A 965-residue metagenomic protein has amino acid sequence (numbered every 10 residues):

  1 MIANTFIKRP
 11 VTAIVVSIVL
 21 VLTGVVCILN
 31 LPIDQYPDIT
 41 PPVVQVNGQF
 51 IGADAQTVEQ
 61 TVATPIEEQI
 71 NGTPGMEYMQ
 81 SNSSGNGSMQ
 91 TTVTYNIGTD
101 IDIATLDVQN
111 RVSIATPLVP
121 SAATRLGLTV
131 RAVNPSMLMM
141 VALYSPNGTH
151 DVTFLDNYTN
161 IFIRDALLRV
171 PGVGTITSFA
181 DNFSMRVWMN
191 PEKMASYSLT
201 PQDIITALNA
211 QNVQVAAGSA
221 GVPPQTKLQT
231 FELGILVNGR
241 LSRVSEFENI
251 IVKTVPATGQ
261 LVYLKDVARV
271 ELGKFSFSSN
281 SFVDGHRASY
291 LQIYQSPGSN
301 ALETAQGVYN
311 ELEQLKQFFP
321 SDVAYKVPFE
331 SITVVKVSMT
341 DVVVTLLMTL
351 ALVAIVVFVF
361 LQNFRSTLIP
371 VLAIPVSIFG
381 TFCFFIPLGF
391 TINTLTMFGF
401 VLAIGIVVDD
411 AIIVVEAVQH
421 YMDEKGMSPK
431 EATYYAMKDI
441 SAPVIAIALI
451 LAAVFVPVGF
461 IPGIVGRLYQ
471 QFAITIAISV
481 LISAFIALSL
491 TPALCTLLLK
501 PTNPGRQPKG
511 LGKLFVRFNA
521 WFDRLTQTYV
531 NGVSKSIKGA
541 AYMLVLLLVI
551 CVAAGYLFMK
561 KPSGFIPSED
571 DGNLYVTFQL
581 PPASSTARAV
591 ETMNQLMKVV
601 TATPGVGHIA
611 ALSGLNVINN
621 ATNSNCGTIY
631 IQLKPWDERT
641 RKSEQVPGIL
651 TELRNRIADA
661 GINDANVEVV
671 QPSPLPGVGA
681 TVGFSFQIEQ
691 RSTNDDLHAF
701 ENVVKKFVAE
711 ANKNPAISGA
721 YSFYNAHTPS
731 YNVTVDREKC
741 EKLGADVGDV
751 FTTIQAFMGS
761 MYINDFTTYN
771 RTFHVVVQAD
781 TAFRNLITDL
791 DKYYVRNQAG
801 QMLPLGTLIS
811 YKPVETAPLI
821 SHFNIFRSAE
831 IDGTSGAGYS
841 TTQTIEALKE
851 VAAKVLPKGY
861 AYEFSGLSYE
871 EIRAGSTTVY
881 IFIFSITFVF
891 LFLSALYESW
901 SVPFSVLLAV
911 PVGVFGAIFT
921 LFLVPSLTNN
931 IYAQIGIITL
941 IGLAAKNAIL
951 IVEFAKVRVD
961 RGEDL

Functional and structural regions predicted by a protein language model:
M1-I33, K438-I440, G512-F565: Signature of alpha-helical transmembrane segments and their immediate interfacial
A13, S17, V344-V353, V357 (+11 more regions): Hydrophobic alpha-helical transmembrane segments in multi-pass membrane proteins
I14, V21, V25-V26, N30 (+15 more regions): Surface-exposed amphipathic alpha-helical segments in non-transmembrane regions that serve as interaction surfaces
G24-N30, Q35, Q45, A351-F360 (+4 more regions): Hydrophobic transmembrane alpha-helices and their membrane-interface caps in long multi-pass transport proteins
P32-G48, S83-G85, R131-L138, P562-P582 (+2 more regions): Membrane-proximal juxtamembrane linkers immediately C-terminal to transmembrane helices
Q295-S299, A305-L352, F384, I392 (+1 more regions): Membrane-helix entry/capping segments
P328, V335, M339, V415 (+4 more regions): Helix-loop junctions and hydrophobic alpha-helical segments within the transmembrane domains of large membrane
I404-V418, S441-F460, R467-F515, I629 (+2 more regions): Transmembrane alpha-helices and their membrane-interface boundaries in multi-pass membrane transporters and channels
